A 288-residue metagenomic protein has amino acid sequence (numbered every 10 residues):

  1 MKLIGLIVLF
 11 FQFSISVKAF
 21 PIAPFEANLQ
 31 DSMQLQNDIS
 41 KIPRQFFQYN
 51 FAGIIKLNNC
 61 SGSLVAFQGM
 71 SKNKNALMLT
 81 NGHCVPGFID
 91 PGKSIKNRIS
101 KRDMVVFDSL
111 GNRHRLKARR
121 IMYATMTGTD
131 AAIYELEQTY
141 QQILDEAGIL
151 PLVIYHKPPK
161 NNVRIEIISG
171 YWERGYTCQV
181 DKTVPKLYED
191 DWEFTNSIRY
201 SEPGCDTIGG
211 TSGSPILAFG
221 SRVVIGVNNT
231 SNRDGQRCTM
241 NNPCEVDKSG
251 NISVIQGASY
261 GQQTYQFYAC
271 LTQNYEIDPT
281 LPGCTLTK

Functional and structural regions predicted by a protein language model:
M1-P21: Classical Sec-dependent N-terminal signal peptides that target proteins to the secretory pathway
V17-L77, F88-I95, A269-K288: Protease-domain processing segments flanking chymotrypsin-fold serine proteases, especially trypsin-like
L29, M33-A52, A66-Q68, P86 (+1 more regions): Conserved catalytic-core segment of clan PA serine endopeptidases
F46-Y49, K56, M70-N73, A124-G128 (+3 more regions): Extracellular/periplasmic catalytic domains that process cell-envelope and extracellular macromolecules
Y49-C60, Q141-I149, R174-A269: Active-site region of chymotrypsin-like
T80: Cytochrome P450 catalytic-core helices
P151-Q179: Short glycine/Trp-rich loop-beta-loop segment that forms part of the substrate-binding cleft
